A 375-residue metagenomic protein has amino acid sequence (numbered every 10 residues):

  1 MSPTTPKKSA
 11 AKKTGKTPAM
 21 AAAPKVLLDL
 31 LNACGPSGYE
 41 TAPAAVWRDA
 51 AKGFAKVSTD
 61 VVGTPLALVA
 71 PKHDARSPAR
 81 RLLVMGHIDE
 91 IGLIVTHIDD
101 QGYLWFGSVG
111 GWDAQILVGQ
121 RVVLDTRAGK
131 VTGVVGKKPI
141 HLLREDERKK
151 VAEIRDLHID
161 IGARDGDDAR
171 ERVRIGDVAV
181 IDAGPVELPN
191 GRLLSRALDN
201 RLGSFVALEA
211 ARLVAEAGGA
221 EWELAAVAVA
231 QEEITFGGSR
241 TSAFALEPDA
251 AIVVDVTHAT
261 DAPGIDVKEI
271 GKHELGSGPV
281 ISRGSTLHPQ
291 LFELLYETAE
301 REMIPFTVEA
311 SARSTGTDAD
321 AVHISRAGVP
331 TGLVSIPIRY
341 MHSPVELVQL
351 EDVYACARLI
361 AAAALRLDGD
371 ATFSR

Functional and structural regions predicted by a protein language model:
M1-R375: N-terminal hydrophobic/helix-forming segments and targeting peptides
